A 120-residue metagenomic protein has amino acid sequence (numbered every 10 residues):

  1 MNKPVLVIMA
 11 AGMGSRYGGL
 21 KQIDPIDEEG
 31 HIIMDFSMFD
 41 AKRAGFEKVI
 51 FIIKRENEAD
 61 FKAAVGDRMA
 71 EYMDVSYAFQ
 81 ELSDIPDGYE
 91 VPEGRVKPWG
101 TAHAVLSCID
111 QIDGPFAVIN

Functional and structural regions predicted by a protein language model:
N2-G66, V75: N-terminal glycine-rich phosphate-binding loop and ensuing alpha1 helix
Y72-D74, Q80-N120: Conserved beta-loop-beta/alpha segment of the NTase-like Rossmann-fold superfamily that binds/positions NTPs
